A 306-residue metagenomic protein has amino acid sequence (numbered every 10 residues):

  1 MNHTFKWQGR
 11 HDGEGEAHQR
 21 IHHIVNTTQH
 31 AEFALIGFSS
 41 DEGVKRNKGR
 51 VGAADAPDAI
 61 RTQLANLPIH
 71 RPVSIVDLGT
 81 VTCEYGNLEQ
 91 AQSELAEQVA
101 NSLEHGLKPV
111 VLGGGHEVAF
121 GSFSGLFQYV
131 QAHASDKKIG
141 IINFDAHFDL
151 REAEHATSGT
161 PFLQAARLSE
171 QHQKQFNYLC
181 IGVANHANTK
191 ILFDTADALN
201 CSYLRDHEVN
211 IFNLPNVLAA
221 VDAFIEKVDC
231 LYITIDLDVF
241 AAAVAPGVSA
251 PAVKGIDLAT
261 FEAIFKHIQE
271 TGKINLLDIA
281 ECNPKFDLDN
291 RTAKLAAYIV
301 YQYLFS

Functional and structural regions predicted by a protein language model:
N2-S306: Conserved alpha-helical scaffold segments that buttress catalytic/binding sites
